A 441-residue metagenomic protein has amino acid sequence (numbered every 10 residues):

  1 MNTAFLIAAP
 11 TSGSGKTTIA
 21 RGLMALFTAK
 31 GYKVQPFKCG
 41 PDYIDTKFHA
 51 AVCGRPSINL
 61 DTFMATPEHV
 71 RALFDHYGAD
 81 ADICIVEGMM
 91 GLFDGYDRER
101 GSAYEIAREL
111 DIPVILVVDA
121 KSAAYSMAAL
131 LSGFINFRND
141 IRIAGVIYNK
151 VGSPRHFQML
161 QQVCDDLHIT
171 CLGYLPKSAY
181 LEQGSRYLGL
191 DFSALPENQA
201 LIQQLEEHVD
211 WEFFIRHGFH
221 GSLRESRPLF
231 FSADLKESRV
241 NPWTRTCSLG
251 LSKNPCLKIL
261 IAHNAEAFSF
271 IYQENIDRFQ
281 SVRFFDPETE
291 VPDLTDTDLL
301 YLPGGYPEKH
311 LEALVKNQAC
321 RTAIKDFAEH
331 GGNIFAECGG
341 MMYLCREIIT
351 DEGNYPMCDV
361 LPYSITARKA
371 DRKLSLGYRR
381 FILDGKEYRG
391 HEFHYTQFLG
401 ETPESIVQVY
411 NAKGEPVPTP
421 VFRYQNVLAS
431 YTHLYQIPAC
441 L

Functional and structural regions predicted by a protein language model:
N2-T18, M24-L110, V118-R142, P154-Q158: ATP-dependent carboxylate-amine ligase catalytic core
Q35-F37, I115, K258-L260: Conserved beta-strand elements of the Class I
D119-A120, N149-G152, A262-E266, Y431-Y435: Structural motif
Y125-S232: Internal gly/pro-rich beta-alpha loop/helix module that stabilizes soluble enzyme cofactors or their anionic handles
S226-P255: Intrinsic disorder/low-complexity segments
L257-A262, E266-E329: Phosphate-binding active sites in nucleotide-utilizing proteins
F268-R278, P287-E288, D293-L294, A367-A370 (+1 more regions): C-terminal and late-domain segments of enzyme folds
P307-R380: Cysteine-nucleophile active-site neighborhood
